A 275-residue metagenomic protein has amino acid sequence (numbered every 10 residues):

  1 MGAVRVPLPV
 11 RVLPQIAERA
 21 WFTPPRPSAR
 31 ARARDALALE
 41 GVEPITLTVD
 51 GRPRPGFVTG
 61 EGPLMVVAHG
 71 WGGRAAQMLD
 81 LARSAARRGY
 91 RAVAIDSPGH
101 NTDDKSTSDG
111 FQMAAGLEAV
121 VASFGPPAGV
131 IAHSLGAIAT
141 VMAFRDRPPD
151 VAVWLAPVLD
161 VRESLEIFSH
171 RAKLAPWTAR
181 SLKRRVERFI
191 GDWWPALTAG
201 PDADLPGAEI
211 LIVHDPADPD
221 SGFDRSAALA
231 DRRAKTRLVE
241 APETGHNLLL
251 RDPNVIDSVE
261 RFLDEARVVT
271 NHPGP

Functional and structural regions predicted by a protein language model:
M1-T48: An N-terminal hydrophobic leader/cap segment in hydrolases
A75, A82-D104: Conserved alpha/beta-hydrolase
S106-A128: Alpha/beta-hydrolase active-site loop
I131-T140: Gly/Ala-rich beta-loop-alpha elbow adjacent to hydrolase catalytic centers
D146-I190: Hydrolase active-site cap/lid region
L205-G207, I212-H214, D218: Short beta-strand/loop motif that positions the catalytic acidic residue of the alpha/beta-hydrolase fold
P219-R225: Conserved alpha/beta-hydrolase "acid-adjacent" motif
T244-N254: Catalytic histidine-centered segment of alpha/beta-hydrolase-like enzymes
